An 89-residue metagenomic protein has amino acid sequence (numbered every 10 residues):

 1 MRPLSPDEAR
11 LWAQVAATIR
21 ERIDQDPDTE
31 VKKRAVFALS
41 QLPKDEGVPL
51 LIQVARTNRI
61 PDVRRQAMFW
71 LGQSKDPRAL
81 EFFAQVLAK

Functional and structural regions predicted by a protein language model:
S5, A9-Q25, K44-R56, D76-A88: Amphipathic alpha-helical scaffolding segments comprising HEAT/armadillo-like alpha-solenoid repeats
A17, F69-W70: Intrinsically disordered, low-complexity segments enriched in polar/charged small residues
P27-D28, R59-I60: Short inter-helical turns and helix N-cap capping residues of alpha-solenoid HEAT/ARM repeat scaffolds
A38-Q41, W70: Core register positions within helices of long alpha-helical scaffolds
